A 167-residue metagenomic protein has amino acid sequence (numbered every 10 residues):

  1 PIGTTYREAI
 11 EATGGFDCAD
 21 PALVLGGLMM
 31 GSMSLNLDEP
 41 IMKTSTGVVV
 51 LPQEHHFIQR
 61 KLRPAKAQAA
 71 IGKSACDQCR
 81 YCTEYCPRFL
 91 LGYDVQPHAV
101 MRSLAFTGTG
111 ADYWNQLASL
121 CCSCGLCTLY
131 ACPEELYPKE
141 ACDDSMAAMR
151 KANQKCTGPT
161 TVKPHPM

Functional and structural regions predicted by a protein language model:
P1-E134, K139-M167: Redox cofactor-anchoring modules in respiratory/redox and cofactor-processing assemblies
